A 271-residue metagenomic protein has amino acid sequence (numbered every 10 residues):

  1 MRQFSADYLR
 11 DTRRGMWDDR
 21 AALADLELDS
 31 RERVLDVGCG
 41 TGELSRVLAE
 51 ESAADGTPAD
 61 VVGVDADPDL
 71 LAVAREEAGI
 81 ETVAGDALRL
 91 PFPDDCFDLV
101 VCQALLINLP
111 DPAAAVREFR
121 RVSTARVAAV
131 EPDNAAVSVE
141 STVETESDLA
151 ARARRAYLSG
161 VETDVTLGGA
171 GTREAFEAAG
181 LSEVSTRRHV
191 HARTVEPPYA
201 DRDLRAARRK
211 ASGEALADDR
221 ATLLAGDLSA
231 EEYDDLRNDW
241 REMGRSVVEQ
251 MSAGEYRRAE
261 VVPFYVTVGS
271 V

Functional and structural regions predicted by a protein language model:
M1-W17: Class I SAM-dependent methyltransferase Rossmann-like catalytic core, especially the SAM/SAH-binding loop
R13-S30: Conserved alpha-helix/loop element of class I SAM-dependent methyltransferases that forms part of the SAM/SAH-binding
R33-L35, G40-R89: Class I SAM-dependent methyltransferase SAM/SAH-binding core
V101: A conserved beta-strand element that flanks and buttresses the S-adenosyl-L-methionine
A104-N108: A short His-aromatic
A113-A128: A short glycine-rich, Lys/Arg-flanked "PGG" loop and its adjoining helix->strand segment in the class I
A128-K210: Conserved catalytic/acceptor-binding region of the Class I
S182-V271: Conserved Class I S-adenosyl-L-methionine
